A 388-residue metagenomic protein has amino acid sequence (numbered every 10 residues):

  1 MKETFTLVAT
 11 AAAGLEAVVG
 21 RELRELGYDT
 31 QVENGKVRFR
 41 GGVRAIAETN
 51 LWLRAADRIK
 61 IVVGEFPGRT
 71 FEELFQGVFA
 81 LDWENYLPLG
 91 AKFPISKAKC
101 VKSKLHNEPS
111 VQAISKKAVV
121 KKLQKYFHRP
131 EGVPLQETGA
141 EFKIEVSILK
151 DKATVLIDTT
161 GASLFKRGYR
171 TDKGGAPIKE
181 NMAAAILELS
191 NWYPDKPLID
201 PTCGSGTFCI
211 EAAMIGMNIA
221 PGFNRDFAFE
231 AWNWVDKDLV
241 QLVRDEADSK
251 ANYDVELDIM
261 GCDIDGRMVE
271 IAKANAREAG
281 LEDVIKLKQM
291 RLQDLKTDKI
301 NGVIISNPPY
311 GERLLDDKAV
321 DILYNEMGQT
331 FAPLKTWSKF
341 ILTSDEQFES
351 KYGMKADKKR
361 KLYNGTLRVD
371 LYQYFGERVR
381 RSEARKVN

Functional and structural regions predicted by a protein language model:
K2-F142, N388: Non-catalytic nucleic-acid substrate-recognition regions in nucleic-acid-modifying enzymes
R44-L51, A162-F165, R380: Short, charged/polar, Gly/Pro-enriched secondary-structure boundary elements
C100-S103, S163, P309-R313: A short, flexible beta-alpha/helix-coil linker loop
I144-T160, Y372: C-terminal edge-of-domain segments
V155-L189: SAM-dependent Rossmann-like transferase core, predominantly class I methyltransferases with a strong bias toward
I178-K296, E312-R313, D317-A319: Conserved S-adenosyl-L-methionine
K288-N388: C-terminal catalytic and target-recognition region of SAM-dependent MTase-like enzymes, primarily methyltransferases
